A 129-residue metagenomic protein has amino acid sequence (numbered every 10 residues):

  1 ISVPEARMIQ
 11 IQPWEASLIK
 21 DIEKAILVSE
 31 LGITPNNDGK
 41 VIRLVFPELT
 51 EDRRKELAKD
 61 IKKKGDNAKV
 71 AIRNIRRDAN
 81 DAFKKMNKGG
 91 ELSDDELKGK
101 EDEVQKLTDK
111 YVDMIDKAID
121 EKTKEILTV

Functional and structural regions predicted by a protein language model:
I1-K55: Ribosome-associated translation termination/rescue signal centered on the conserved GGQ peptidyl-tRNA hydrolysis loop
I42-V129: Positively charged, low-complexity, intrinsically disordered RNA-binding extensions
